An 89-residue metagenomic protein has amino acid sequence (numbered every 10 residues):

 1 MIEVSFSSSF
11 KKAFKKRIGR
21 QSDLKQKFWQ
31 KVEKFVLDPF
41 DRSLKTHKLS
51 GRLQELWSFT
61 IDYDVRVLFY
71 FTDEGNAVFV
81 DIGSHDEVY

Functional and structural regions predicted by a protein language model:
E3, K12-K25, S58-Y89: Enriched for short, Lys/Arg-rich terminal
S9, G51-Q54, S84: Residues that form or immediately flank small-molecule/cofactor binding pockets and catalytic motifs
S9-D41: N-terminal first-folded block
W29, L49, I82-S84: Short, intrinsically disordered/low-complexity patches at protein termini and at juxtamembrane boundaries
Q30, G51-L53, F69-D73: Short alpha-helical linear motifs
K34-F59: A short, surface-exposed loop/turn module that caps and links secondary-structure elements
